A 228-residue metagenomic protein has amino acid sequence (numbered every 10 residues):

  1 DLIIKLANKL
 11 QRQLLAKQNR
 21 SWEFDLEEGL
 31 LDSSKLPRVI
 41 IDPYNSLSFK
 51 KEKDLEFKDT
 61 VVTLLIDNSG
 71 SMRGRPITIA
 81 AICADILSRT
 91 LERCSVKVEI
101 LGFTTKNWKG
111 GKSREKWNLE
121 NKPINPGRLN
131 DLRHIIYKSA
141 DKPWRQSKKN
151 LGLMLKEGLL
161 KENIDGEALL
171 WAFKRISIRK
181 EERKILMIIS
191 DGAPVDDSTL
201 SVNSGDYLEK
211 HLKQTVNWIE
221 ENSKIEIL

Functional and structural regions predicted by a protein language model:
D1-L228: Acidic, glycine-rich A-domain
